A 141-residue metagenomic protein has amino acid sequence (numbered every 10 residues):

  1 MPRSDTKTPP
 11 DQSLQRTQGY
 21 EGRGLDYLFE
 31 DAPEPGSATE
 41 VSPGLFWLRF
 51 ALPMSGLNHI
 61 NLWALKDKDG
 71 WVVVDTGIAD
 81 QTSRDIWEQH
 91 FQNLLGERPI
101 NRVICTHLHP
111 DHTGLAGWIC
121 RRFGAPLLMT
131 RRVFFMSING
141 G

Functional and structural regions predicted by a protein language model:
M1-Y27: C-terminal regulatory/interaction regions
P9-L14, T82-R84, H90-G141: Active-site HxH/HxHxD metal-binding segment of metal-dependent hydrolases
D11-S13, G24-Y27, D31-E34, L48-A51 (+1 more regions): Residue-level detector of functional hotspots within protein domains
L14, G19-E21, E30, E34 (+3 more regions): N-proximal short alpha-helices
E21-G22, V73, I100-R102: A short, structure-level motif marking secondary-structure boundaries and short turns
G22-P35, E40-P43, L95, F135-G141: Metallo-beta-lactamase
D26, G77, C105-T106: A generic secondary-structure micro-motif detector that highlights 1-2 residue hydrophobic/ambivalent hotspots embedded
P35-R98: Conserved beta-strand hairpin/beta-sheet module of binuclear metal-dependent hydrolase folds, prominently
